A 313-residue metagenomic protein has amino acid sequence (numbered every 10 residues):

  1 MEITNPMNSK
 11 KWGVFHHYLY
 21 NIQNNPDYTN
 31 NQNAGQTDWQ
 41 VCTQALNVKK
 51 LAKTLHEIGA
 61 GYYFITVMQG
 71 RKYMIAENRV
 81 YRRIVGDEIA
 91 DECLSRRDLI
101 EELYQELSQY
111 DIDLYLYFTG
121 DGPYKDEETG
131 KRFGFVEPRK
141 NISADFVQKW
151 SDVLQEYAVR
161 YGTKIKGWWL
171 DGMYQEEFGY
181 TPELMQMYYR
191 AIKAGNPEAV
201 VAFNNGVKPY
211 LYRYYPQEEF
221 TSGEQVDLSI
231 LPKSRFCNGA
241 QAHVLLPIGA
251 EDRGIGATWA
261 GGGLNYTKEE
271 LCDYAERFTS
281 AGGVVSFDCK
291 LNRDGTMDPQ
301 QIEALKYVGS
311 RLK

Functional and structural regions predicted by a protein language model:
M1-K313: Mature catalytic domains of secreted/periplasmic carbohydrate-active enzymes
